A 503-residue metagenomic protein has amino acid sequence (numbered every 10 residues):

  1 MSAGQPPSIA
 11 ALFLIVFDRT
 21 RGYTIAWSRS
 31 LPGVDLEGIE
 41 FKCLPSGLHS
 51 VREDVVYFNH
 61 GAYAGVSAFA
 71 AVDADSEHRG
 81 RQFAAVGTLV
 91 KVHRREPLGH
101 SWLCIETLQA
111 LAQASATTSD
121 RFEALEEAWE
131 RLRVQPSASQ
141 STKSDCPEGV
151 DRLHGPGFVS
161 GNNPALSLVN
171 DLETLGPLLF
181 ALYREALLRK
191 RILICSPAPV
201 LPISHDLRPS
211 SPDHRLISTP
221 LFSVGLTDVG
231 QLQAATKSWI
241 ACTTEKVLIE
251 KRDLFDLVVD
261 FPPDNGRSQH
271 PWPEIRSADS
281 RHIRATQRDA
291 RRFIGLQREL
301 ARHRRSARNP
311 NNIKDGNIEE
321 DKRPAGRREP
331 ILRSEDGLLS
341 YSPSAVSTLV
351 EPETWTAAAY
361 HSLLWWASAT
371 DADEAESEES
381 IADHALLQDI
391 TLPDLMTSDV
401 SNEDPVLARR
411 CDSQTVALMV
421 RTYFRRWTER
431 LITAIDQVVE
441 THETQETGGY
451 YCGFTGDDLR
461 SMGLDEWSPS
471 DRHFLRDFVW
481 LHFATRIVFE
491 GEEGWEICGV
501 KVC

Functional and structural regions predicted by a protein language model:
S2-L201: N-terminal uDENN/longin-like adaptor modules and analogous extended polar/low-complexity scaffolding regions in large
S8-A10, A165, L172-L179, A198 (+4 more regions): Extended low-polarity, hydrophobic cluster-rich segments
T24-A26, L193-I194, R215-T219, A307: Short, flexible/disordered secondary-structure transition segments
S30-V34, S101-A112, E123-R133, P202-D228 (+2 more regions): Amphipathic alpha-helical scaffolding segments
A70-A71, V90, Q113, S210-S211 (+1 more regions): Intrinsic low-complexity, intrinsically disordered segments enriched in polar/basic residues
V169-G176, L201-S204, S280-A290: Generic detection of long, well-ordered alpha-helical segments
F180, L216-C503: A eukaryote-biased sequence property
